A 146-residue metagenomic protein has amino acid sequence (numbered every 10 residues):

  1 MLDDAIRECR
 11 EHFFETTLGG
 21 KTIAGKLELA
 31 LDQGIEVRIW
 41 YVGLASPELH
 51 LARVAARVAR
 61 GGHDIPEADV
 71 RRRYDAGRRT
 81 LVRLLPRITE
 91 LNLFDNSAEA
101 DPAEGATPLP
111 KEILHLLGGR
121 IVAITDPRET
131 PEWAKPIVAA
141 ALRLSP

Functional and structural regions predicted by a protein language model:
M1-V42, Y74-G77, L84, N92-L93: Glycine-rich phosphate-binding loop used to anchor ATP phosphates in small-molecule kinases, encompassing both
G19, G43-L49, A98-A100: Conserved nucleotide-binding/hydrolysis micro-motifs of P-loop NTPases
T22, D69, Y74, R120 (+1 more regions): Solvent-exposed, flexible loop/coil residues
L27-A30, R53-A56, A106-P108: Short, glycine/charged-enriched secondary-structure capping and boundary segments
I35-L81: A glycine- and Lys/Arg-enriched "phosphate-lid" helix/loop adjacent to the NTP-binding pocket of small-molecule kinases
R83-P146: NTP-dependent small-molecule kinase module
